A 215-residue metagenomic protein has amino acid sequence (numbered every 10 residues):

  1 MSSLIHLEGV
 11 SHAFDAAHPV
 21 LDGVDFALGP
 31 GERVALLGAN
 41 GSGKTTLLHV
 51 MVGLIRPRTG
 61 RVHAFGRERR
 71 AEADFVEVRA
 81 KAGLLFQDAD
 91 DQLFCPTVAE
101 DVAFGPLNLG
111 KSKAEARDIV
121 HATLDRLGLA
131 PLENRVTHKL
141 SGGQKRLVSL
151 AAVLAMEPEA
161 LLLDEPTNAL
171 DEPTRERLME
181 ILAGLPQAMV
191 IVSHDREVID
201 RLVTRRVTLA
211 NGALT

Functional and structural regions predicted by a protein language model:
L37-A39: The feature captures the beta-strand-to-loop junction immediately N-terminal to the Walker
V52: Helix-to-loop junction immediately C-terminal to a conserved catalytic motif
G60-R70, V78: Conserved ABC transporter NBD signature motif
A114-L132: Conserved ABC ATPase "signature" region
V136-L140, Q144: Conserved ABC ATPase signature
L161-D164: Catalytic Walker B motif of ABC-type/P-loop ATPase nucleotide-binding domains
S193-H194: H-loop/switch region of ABC-family ATPase nucleotide-binding domains
